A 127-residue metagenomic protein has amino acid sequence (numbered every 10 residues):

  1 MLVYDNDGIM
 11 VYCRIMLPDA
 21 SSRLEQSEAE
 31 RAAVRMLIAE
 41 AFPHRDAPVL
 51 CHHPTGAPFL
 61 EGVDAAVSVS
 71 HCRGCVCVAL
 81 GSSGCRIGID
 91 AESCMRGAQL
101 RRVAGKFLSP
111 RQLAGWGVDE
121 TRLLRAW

Functional and structural regions predicted by a protein language model:
M1-W127: Core catalytic alpha/beta fold that binds nucleotide/phospho-ligands
